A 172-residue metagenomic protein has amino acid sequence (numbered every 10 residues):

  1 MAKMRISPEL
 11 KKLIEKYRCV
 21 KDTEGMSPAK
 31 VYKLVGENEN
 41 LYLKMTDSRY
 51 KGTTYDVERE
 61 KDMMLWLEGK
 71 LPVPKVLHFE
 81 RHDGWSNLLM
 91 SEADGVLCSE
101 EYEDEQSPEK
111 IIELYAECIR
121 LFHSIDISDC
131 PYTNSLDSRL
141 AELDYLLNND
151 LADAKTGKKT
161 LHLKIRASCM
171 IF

Functional and structural regions predicted by a protein language model:
M1-K3, L10-I14, L43-T46, Y55-K61 (+1 more regions): A generic short-segment signal for beta-strand/edge and adjacent turn/coil regions
A2-K12, S124-F172: An alpha-helical support segment within catalytic cores of ATP-dependent transferases
L13-D22: Conserved N-terminal boundary motif of the eukaryotic protein kinase catalytic domain
K21-P131: ATP-binding pocket architecture of kinase catalytic cores
